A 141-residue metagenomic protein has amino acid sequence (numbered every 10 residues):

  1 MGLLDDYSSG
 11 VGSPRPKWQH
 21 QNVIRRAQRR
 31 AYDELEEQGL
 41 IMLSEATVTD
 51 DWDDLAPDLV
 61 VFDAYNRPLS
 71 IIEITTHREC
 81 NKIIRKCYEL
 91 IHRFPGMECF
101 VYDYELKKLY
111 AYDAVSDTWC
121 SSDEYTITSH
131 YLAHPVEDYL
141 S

Functional and structural regions predicted by a protein language model:
M1-S141: Gly/Pro/Ser/Thr-rich low-complexity, intrinsically disordered segments predominantly at protein N-termini
